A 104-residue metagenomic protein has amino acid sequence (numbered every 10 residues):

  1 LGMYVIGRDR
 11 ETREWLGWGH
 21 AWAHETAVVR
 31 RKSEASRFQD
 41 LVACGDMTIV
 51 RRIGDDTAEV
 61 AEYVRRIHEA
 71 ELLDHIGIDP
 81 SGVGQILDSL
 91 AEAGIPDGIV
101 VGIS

Functional and structural regions predicted by a protein language model:
L1-S104: RNase H-like, metal-dependent nuclease domains and their acidic two-metal-ion catalytic environment used
